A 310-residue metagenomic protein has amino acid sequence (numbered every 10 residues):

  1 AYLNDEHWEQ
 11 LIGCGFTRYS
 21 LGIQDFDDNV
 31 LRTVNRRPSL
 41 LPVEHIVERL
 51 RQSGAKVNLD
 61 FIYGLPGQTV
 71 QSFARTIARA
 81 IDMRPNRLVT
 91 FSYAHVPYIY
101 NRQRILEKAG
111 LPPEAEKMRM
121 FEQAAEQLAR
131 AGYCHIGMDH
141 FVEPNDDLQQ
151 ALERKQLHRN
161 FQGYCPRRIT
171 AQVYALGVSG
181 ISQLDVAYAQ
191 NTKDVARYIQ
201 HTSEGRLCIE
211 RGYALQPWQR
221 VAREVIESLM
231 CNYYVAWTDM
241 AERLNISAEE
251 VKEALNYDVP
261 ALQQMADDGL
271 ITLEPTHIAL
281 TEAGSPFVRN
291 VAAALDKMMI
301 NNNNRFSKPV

Functional and structural regions predicted by a protein language model:
A1-V251, P309: C-terminal scaffold of the Radical SAM
G13, C231, A261, D267-D268: The C-terminal cap of the DNA-recognition helix in HTH/winged-HTH DNA-binding domains, marking the helix-to-coil
C208, Y234-V235, I271, N301-N304: Intrinsically disordered or highly flexible coil/loop and linker segments, enriched in small and charged/polar residues
A248-A266: Short amphipathic alpha-helical interaction segments
Q264-T276: A short, conserved structural fragment
H277-T281: Minor-groove-contacting beta-hairpin "wing" of winged helix-turn-helix DNA-binding domains
A283-V310: Short, amphipathic alpha-helical interaction segments positioned at domain boundaries
